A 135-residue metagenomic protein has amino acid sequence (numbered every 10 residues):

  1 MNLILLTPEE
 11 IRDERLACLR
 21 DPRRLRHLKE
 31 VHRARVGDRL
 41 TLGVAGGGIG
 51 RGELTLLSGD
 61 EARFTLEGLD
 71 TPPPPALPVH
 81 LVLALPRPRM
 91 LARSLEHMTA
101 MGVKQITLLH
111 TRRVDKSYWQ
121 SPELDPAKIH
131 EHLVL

Functional and structural regions predicted by a protein language model:
M1-P72: N-terminal positively charged helical leader segments and presequences
P73-L135: RNA substrate-binding interface of SAM-dependent RNA methyltransferases
